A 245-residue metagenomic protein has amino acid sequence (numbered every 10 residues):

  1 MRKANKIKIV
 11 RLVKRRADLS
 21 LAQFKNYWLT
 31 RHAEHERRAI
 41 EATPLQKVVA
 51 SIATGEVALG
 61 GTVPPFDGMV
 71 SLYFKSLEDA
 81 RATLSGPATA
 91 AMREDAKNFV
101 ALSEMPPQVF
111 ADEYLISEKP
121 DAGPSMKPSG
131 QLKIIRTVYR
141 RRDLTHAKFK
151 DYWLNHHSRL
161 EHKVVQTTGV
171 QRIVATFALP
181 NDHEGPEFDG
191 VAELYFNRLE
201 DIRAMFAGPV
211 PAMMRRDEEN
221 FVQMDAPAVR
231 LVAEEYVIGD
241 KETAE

Functional and structural regions predicted by a protein language model:
M1-E245: Macromolecular interaction modules
